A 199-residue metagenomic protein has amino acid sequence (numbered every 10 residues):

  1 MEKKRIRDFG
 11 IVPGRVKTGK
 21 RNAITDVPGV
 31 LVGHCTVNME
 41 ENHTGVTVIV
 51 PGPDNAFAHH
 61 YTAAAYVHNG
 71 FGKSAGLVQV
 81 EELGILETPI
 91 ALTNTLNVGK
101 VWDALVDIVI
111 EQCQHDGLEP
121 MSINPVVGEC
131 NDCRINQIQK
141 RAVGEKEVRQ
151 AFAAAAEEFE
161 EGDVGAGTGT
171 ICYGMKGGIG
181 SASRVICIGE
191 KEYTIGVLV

Functional and structural regions predicted by a protein language model:
M1-V199: Alpha/propeptide regions of enzymes that mature by internal proteolysis
